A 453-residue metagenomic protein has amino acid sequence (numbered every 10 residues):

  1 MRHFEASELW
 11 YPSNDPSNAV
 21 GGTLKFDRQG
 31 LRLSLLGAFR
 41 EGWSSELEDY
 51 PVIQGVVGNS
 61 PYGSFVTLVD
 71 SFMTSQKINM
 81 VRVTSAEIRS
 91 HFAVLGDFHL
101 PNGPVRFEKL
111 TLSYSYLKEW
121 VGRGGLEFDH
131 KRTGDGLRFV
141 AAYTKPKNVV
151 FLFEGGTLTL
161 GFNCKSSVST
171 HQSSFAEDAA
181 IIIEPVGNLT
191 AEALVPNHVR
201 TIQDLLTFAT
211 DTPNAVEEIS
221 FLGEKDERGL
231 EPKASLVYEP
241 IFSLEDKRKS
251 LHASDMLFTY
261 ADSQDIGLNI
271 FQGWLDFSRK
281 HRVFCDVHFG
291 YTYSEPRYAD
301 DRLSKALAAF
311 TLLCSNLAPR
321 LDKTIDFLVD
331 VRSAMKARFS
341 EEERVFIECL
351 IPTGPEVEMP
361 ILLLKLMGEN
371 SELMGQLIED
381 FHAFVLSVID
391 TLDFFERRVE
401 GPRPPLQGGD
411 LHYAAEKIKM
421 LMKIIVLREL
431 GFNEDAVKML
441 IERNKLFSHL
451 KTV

Functional and structural regions predicted by a protein language model:
M1, V83-G103, V237-K249, I325-K336: Short N-terminal signal/transit or membrane-insertion segments and the immediately adjacent low-complexity/disordered
M1-P213: Long, contiguous, compositionally biased segments that the model treats as domain-scale units
A6, A19, A38, A86 (+16 more regions): A sequence-composition feature that detects small, non-aromatic residues
S7, S13, S17, S34 (+25 more regions): Generic serine detector
L137-A141, P146-N148, S169-H171, I183 (+5 more regions): Short, flexible coil/linker segments at or flanking structured domains
S167, N188-T190, D226-R228, S243 (+1 more regions): Generic "edge-of-domain/loop-turn" microfeature
A193-Q272: Internal, Lys/Arg-enriched amphipathic helical interaction segments that engage polyanionic partners
F242-V453: Amphipathic, oligomerization/interface secondary-structure segments
